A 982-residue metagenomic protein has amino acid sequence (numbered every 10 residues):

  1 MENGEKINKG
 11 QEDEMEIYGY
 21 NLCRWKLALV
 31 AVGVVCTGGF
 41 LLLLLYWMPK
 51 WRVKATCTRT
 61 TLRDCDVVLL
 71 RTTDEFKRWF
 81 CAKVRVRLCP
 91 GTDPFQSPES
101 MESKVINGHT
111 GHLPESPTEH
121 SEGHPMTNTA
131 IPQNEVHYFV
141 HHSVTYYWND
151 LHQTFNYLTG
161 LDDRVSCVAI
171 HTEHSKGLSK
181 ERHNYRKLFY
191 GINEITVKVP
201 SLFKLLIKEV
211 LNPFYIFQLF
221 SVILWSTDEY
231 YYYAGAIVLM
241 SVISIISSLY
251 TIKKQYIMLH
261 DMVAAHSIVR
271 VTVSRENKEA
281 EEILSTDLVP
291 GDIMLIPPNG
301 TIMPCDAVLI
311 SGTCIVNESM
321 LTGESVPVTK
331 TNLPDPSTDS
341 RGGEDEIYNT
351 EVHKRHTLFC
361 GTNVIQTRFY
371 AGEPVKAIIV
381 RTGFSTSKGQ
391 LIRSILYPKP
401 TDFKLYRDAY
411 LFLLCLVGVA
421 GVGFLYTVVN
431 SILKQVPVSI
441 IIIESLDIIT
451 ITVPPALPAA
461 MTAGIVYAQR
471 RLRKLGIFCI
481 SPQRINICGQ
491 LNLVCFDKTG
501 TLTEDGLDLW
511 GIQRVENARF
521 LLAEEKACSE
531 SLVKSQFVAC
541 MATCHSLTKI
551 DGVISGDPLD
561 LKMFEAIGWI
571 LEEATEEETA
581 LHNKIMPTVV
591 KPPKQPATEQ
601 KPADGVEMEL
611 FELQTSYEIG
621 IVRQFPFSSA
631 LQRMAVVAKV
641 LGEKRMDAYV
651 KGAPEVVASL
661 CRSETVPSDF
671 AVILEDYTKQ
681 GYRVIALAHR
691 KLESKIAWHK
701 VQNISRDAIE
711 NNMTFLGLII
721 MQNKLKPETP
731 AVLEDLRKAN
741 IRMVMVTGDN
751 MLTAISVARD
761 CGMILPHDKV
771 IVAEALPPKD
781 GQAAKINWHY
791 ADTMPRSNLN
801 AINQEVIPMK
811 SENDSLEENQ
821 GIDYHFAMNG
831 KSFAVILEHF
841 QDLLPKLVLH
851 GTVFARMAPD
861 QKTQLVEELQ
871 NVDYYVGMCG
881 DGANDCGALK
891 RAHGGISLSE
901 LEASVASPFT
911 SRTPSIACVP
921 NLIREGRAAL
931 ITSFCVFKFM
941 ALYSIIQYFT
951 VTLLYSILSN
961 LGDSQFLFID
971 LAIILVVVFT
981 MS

Functional and structural regions predicted by a protein language model:
M1-M981: Conserved cytosolic headpiece of P-type ATPases
